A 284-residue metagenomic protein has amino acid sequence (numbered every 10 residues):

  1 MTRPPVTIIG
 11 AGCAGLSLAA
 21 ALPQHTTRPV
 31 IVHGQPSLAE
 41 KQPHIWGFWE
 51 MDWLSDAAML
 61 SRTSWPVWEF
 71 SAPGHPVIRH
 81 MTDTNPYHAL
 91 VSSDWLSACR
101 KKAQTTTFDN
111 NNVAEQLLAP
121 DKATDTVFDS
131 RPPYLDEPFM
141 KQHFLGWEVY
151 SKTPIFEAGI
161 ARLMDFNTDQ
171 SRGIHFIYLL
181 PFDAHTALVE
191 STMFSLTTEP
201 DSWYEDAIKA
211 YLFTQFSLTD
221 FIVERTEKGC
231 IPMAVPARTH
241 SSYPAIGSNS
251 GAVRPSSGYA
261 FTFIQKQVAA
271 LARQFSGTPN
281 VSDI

Functional and structural regions predicted by a protein language model:
M1-A14: Beta1/beta-strand and adjacent pyrophosphate-binding region of the FAD-binding site in flavoprotein oxidoreductases
S17-H75, L145: N-terminal FAD cofactor-binding segment of flavoenzymes
A21, K102-I222, A234-T239: Predominantly flavin-linked oxidoreductase catalytic cores and closely associated redox partners
F48-V113, L117: A conserved beta-strand/loop capping segment in the N-terminal third of enzymes that catalyze redox or closely related
L179, H185, H240-S256: Short FAD-binding loop at a beta-strand-to-alpha-helix junction that anchors the flavin cofactor in diverse
D206-L212, A260-T278: An active-site-proximal "capping" alpha-helix that borders the catalytic cofactor pocket
L218, I246, S250-G258, Q265-A272: A conserved active-site cap/scaffold subdomain adjacent to cofactor or substrate pockets
V223, M233-P236, A269-I284: Active-site-proximal substrate-binding core of FAD-dependent oxidoreductases
